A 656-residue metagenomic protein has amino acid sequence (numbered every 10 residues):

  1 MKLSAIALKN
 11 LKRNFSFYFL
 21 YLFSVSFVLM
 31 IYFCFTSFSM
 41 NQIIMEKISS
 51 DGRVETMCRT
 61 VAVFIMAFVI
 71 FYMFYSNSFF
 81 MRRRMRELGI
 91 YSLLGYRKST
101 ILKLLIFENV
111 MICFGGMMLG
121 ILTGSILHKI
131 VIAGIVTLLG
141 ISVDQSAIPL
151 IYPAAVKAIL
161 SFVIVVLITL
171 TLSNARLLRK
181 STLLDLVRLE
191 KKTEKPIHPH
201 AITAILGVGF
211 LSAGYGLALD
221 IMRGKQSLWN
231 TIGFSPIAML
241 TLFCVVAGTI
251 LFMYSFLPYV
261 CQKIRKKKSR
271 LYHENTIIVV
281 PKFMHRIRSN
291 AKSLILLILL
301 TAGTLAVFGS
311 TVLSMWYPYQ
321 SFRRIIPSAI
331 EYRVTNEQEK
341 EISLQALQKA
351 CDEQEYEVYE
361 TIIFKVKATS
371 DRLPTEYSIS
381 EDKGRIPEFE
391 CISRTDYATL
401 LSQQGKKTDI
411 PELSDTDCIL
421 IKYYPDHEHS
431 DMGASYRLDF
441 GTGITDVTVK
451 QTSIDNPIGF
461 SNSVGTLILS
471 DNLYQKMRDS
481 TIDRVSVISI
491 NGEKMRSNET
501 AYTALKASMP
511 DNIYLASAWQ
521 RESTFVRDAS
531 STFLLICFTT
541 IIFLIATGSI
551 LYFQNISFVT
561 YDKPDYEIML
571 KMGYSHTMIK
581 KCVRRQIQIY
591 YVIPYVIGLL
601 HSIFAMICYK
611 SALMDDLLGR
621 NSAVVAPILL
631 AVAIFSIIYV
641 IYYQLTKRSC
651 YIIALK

Functional and structural regions predicted by a protein language model:
M1-K2, K180-K195, T560-Y561, Y651-K656: Short cytosolic juxtamembrane segments of multi-pass membrane proteins
S4, L8, K103, F107 (+7 more regions): Alpha-helical membrane-protein architecture signal
S16-F23, C34-F64, F79-R82, I90-Y91 (+7 more regions): Peri-transmembrane interface segments
S16-V25, M30-C34, L160-V166, K195-Y319 (+3 more regions): Alpha-helical transmembrane segments, especially those used as permease/efflux helices and single-pass anchors
L29-N41, Y75-N77, R86, I112-I141 (+6 more regions): Small-residue-rich transmembrane alpha-helices
T60-Y75, A546-G548: Long, hydrophobic alpha-helical segments
S321-T335, E339-I545: Basic-flanked hydrophobic alpha-helices used for secretion and membrane insertion
